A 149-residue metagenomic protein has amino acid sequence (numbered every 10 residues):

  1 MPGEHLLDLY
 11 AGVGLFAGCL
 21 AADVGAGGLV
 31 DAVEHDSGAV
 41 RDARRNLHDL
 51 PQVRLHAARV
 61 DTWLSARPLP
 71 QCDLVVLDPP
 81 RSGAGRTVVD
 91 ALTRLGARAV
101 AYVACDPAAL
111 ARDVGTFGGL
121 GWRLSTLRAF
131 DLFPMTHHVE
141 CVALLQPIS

Functional and structural regions predicted by a protein language model:
M1-S149: Rossmann-like S-adenosyl-L-methionine
